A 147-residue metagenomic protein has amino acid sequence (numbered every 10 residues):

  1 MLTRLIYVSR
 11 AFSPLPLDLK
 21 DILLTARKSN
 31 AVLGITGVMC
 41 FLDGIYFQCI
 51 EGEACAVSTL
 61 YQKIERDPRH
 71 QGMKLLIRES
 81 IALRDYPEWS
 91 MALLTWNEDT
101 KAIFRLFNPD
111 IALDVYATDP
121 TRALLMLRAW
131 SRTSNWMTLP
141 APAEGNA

Functional and structural regions predicted by a protein language model:
M1-A147: Charge-rich, low-complexity N-terminal segments
